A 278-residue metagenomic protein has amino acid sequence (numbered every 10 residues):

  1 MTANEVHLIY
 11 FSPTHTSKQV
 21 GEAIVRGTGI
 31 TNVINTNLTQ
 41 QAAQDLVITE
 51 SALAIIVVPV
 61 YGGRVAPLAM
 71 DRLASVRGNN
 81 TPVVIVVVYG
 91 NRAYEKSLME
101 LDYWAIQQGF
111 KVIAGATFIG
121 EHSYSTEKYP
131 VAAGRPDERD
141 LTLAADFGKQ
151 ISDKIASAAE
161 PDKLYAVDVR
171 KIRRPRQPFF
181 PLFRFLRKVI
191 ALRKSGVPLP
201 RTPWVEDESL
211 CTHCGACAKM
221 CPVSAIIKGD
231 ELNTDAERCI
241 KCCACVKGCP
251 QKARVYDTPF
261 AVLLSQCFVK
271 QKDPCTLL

Functional and structural regions predicted by a protein language model:
T2-H7, S12-T39, D45-K194, D257-L264 (+1 more regions): FMN-binding flavodoxin-like domain, especially the glycine-rich phosphate-binding loop
I85-V87, R193, R201-P203, G229-D230: A short, structure-level motif marking secondary-structure boundaries and short turns
P175-P222: Acidic, Ser/Thr-rich low-complexity intrinsically disordered segments
V205-D207, T212-I240, A244-A261: Iron-sulfur cluster-binding cysteine motifs and their immediate structural context in ferredoxin-like electron-transfer
